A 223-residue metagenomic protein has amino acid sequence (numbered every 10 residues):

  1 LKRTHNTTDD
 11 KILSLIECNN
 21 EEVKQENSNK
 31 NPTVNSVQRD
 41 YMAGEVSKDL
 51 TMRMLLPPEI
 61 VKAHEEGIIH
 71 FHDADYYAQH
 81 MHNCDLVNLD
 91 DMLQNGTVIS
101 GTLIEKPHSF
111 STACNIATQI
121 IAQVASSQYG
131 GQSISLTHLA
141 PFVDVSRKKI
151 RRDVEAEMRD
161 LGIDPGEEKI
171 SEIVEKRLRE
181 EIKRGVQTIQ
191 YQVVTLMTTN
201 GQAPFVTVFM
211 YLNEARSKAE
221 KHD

Functional and structural regions predicted by a protein language model:
L1-D223: Catalytic alpha/beta active-site cores
